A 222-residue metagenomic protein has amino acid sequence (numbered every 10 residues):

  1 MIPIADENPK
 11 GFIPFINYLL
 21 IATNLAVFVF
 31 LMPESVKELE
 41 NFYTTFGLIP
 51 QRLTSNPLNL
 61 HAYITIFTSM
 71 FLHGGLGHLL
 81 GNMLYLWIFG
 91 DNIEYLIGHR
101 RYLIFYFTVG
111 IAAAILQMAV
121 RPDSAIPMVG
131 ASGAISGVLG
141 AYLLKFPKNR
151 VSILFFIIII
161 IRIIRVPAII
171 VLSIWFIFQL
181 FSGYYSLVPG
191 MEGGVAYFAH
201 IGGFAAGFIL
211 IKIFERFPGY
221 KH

Functional and structural regions predicted by a protein language model:
M1-H222: A detector for small-residue-rich transmembrane helices and their helix-helix packing motifs
